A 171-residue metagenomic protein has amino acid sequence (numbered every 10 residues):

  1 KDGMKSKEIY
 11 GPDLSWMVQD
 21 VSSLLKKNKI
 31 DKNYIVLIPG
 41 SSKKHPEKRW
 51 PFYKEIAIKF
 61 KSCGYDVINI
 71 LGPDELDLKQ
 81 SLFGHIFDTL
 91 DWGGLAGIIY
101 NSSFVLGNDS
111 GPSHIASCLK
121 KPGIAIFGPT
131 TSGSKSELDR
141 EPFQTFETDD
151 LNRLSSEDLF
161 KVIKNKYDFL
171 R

Functional and structural regions predicted by a protein language model:
K1-P46: Mid-sequence helix-capping/hinge segment at a functional interface
S15-Q19, G93-L95, D150-S155: A short acidic, often aromatic-flanked loop/helix-cap motif at beta-alpha or helix-coil junctions that lines enzyme
K27-I30, S62, D168-F169: Secondary-structure boundary motif
E47-W50, S156: Conserved strand-to-helix beginnings and helix N-cap segments that scaffold or border functional pockets
W50-T131: Donor-binding and catalytic core of enzymes assembling or modifying cell-surface/extracellular glycoconjugates
H114-R171: Nucleotide-sugar donor-binding patch of glycosyltransferase catalytic domains
